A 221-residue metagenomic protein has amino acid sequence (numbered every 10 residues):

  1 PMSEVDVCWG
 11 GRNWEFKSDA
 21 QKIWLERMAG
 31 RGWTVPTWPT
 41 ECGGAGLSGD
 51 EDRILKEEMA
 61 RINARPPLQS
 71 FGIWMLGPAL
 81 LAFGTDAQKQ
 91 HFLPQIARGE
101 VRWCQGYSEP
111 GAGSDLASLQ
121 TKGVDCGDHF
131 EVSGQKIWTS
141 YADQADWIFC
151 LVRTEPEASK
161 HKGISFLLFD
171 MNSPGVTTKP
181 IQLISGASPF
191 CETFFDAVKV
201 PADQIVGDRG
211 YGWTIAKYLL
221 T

Functional and structural regions predicted by a protein language model:
P1-F71, F83, A87-R98, R102 (+1 more regions): Amphipathic, small/basic residue-rich leader segments at the start of a protein or domain
G32, L55-A60, L151-V152, L168-P174 (+1 more regions): Short Ser/Thr-interspersed hydrophobic loop/turn segments at strand-loop and sheet-helix junctions that line or gate
L47-G49, D115-A117, Y141-A145, K160-G163 (+1 more regions): Short glycine/proline-enriched turns and hinge-like loops at secondary-structure junctions
G111-S114, W138-Y141, P156-A158, Q182-P189: Short Gly/Pro-enriched turn/cap motifs at secondary-structure boundaries
T121-V124: A structural signal for short hydrophobic beta-strand segments in well-ordered beta-sheet cores
H129, S133-T177: A short core secondary-structure module
G175-T221: Glycine-rich beta->alpha junctions and the first turn(s) of the following alpha-helix
